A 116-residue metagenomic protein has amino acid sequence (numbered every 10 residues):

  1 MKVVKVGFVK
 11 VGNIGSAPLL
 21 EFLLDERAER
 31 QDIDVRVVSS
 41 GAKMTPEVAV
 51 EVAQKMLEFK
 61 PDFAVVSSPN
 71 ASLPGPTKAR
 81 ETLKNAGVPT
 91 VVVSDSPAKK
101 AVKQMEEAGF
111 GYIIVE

Functional and structural regions predicted by a protein language model:
M1-T90: Metallocofactor- and cofactor-centric catalytic cores in central/energy metabolism, strongly enriched
V93, V115-E116: Generic beta-sheet signal
D95-Y112: Glycine-rich, charge-decorated loop segments at or immediately adjacent to ligand/cofactor-binding or catalytic sites
